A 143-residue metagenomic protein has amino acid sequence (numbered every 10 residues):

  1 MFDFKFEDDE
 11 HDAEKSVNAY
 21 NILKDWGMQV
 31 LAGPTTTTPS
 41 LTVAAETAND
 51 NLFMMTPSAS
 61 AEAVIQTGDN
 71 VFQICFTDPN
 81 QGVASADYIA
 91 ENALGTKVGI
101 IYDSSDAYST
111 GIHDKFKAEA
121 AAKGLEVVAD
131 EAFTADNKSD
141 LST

Functional and structural regions predicted by a protein language model:
M1-Q66, I74, F133-K138: Beta-alpha junction/loop-to-helix N-cap segments that form part of ligand/metal-binding clefts
E14-D25, Q29, L41, A45 (+7 more regions): Solvent-exposed, polar/charged alpha-helical surfaces in well-ordered, non-transmembrane soluble domains, broadly
V71-T134: An alpha-beta-alpha
